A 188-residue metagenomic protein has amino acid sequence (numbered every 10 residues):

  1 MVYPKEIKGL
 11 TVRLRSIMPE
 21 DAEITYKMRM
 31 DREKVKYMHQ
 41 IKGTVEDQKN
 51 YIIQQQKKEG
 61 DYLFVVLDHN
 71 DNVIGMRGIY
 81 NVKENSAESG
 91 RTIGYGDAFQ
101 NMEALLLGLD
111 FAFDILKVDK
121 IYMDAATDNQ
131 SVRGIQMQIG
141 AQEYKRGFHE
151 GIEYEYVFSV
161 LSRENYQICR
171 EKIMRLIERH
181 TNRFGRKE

Functional and structural regions predicted by a protein language model:
M1-I24, M28-D31, L63, H69-E188: Acyl-donor (CoA/ACP) binding surface of acyl/acetyltransferases
D31-K34, K57: Short helix-loop boundary/capping segments at the starts of domains
E33-I52: Conserved GNAT-fold acetyl-CoA-binding loop/helix
Y51-Q54, F111: A generic secondary-structure signal
I53-V65: A short helix-loop-beta-strand connector motif used in the catalytic cores of GNAT acetyltransferases and, in some
